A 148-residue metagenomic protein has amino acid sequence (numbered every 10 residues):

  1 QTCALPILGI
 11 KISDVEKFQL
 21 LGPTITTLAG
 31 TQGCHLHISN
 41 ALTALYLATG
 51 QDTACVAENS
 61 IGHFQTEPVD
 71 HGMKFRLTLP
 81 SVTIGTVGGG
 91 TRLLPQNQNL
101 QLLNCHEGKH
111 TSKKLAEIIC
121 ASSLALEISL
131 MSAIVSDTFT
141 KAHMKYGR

Functional and structural regions predicted by a protein language model:
T2-L5: Short, small-residue-biased leader/transition segments that mark boundaries at the very start of proteins
K11-R148: Hydrophobic alpha-helical bundle architecture
